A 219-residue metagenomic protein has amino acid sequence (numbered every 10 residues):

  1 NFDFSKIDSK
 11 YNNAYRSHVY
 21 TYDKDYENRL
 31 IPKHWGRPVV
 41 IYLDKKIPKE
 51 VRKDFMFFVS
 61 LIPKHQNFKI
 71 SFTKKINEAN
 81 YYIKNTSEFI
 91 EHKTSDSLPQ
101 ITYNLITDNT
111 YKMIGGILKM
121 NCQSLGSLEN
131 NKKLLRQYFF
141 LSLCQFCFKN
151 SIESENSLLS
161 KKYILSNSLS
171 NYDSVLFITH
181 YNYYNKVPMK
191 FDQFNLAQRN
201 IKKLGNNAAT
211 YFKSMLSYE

Functional and structural regions predicted by a protein language model:
N1-L43, I47-K49, V59, N206-Y218: Disordered inhibitory propeptide/activation segment of secreted metzincin zinc metalloprotease zymogens, centered on
K24, L30-H34, E50-V51, E88-I114: Catalytic zinc-binding patch centered on the HExxH motif and its immediate surroundings that defines zinc-dependent
H34-P38, H65-N67, I76-N80, M113-G115: Extracytoplasmic
V39, L43, S71-K93, E155-K162: Acidic helix-start/capping segments at beta-turn-to-alpha-helix junctions
E50-F72: Zn2+-dependent metallopeptidase catalytic core
S60-F68, L141-F148, N182: Sec-exported extracytoplasmic/periplasmic mature domains
Y103-G126, K149-E219: Metalloprotease/metallohydrolase-associated module, dominated by Zn2+-dependent proteases
M120, K132-C147: Active-site recognition of the HExxH zinc-binding catalytic motif
